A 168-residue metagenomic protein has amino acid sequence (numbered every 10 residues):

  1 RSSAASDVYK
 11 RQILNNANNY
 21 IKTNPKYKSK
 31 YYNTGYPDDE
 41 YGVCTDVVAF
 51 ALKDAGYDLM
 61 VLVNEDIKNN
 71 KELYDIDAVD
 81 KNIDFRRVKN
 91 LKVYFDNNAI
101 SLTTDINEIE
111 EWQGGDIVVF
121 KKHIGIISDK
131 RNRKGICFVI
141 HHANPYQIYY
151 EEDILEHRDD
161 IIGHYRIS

Functional and structural regions predicted by a protein language model:
R1-A5, Y9: Single conserved hydrophobic/aromatic residue that forms the stacking wall/gate of nucleotide- or nucleobase-binding
S6, K30-D39, K81, L102-I106 (+1 more regions): Second-shell loop/turn segments in exported
K10, E40-Y41, D84: Hydrophobic alpha-helical segments and helix-packing faces
K22-D39, A55-K68: Surface-exposed patches in mature extracellular/periplasmic domains of secreted proteins
P37-K53: Active-site nucleophilic cysteine motif
K68-Y146: ...with weaker cross-activation on analogous glycine-rich loops/strands in unrelated enzymes
I136-S168: Low-complexity, Gly/Ser/Thr/Pro-rich intrinsically disordered linker/tail segments
